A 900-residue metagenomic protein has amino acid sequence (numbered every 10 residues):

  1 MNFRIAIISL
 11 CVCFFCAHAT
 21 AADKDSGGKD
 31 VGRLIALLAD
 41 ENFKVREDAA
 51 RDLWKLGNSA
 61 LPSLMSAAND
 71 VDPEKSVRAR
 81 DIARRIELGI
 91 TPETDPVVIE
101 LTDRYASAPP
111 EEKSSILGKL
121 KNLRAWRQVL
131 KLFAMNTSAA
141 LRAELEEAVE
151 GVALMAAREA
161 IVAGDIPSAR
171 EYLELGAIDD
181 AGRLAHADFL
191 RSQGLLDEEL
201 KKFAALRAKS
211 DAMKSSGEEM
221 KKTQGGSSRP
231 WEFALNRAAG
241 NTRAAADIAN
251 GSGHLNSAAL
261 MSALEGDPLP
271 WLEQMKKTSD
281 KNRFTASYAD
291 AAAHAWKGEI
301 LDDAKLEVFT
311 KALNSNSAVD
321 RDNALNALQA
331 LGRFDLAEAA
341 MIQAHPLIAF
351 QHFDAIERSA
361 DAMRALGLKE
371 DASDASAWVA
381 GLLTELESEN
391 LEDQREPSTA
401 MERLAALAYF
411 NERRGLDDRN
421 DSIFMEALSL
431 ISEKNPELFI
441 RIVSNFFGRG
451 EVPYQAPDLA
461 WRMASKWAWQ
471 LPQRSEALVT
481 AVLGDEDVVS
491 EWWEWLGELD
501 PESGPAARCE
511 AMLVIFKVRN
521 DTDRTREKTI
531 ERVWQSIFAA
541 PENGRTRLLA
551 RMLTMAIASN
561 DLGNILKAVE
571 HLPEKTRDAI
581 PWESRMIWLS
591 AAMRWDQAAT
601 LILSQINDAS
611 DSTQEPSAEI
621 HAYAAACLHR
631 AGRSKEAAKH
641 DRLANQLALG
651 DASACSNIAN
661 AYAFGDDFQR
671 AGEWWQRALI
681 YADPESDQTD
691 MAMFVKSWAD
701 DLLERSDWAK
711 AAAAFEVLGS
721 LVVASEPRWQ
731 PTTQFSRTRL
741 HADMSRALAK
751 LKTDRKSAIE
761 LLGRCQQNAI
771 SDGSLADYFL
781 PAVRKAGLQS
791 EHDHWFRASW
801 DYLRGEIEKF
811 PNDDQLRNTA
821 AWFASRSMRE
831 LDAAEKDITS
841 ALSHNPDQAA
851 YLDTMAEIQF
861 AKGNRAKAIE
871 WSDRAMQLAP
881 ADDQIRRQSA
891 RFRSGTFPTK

Functional and structural regions predicted by a protein language model:
T20-W231, G253, E299, K369 (+3 more regions): Extended repeat-based scaffolds of very large eukaryotic assembly and lipid-transport proteins
R85, S192, A238, L264-E265 (+12 more regions): Register position in tetratricopeptide repeats
F133, G164-L175, E198-S210, N241-S252 (+19 more regions): Alpha-helical repeat scaffolds
M155, A185, W231, S257-M261 (+20 more regions): "A position-specific structural signal for the A-helix of alpha-solenoid helical repeats
R158, D188, A234, L260 (+15 more regions): Residue-level recognition of tetratricopeptide repeat
A181, N250, R283, N314-S315 (+15 more regions): Short coil turns that delineate tetratricopeptide repeat
G182, L255, D320, A355 (+13 more regions): TPR alpha-solenoid repeat register
A292, W296, A626, P781-R784 (+2 more regions): Alpha-helical adaptor scaffolds
